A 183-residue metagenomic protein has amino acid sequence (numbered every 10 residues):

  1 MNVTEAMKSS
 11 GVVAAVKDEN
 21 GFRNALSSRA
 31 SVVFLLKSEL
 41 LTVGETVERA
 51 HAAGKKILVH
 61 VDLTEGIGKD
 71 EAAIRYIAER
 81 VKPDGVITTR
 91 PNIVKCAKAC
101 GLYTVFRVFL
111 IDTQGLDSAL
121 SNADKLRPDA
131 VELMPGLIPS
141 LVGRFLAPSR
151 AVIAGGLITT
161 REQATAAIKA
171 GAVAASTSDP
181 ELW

Functional and structural regions predicted by a protein language model:
M1-I57, V61, E65-I67, K82-D84: Conserved N-terminal beta1-alpha1 strand-loop-helix module at the mouth
V13, F34, L58, I87 (+3 more regions): Conserved beta-strand positions in the central sheet of alpha/beta enzyme cores
A15-E19, L63-G68, I87-P91, F109-D112 (+2 more regions): Glycine-rich beta-to-alpha transition loops that act as phosphate-gripper elements at the mouths of alpha/beta enzyme
A15-L26, D70-Y76, Q114-D124, T160-A164: Short, acidic/polar
A25, R90, V131, A167: Conserved, mostly hydrophobic/aromatic
V33-E39, M134-L141, G156-W183: Glycine-rich phosphate-binding active-site loops on the catalytic face of alpha/beta enzymes
K69-I93: Ordered, amphipathic secondary-structure segments that act as subunit-interaction surfaces in large macromolecular
P91-N122: Histidine/lysine/aspartate-rich catalytic loop segments that bind and position anionic ligands
